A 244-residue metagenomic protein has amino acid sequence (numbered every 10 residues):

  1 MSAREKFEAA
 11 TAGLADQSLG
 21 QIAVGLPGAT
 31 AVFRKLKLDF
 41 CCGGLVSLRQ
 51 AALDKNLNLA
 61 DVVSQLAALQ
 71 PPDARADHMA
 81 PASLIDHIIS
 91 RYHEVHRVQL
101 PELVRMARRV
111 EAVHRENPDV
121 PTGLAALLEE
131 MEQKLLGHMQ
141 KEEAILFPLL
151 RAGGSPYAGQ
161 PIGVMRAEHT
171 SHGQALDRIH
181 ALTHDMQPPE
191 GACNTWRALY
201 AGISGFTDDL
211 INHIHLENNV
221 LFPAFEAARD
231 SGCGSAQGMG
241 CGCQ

Functional and structural regions predicted by a protein language model:
M1-Q244: Small-residue-biased structural context
